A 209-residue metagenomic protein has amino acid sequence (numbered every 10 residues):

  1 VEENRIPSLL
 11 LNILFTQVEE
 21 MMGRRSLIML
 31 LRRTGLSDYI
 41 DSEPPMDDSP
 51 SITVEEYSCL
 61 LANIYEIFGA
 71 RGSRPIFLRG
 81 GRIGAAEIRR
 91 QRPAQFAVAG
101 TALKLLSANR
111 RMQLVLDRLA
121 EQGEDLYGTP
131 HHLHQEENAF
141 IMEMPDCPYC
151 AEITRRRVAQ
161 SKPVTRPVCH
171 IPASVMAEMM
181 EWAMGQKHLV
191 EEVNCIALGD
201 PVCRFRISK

Functional and structural regions predicted by a protein language model:
V1-I76, G84-E87: N-terminal low-complexity or simple alpha-helical regulatory segments that function as activation/interaction modules
E3-L9, I13-L14, G23, E124-A173 (+2 more regions): Short terminal or interdomain "cap/linker" segment that borders an active site or interface and mediates
F15, L27, L103-L106, V115 (+2 more regions): A residue-level detector for conformationally permissive "hinge/kink" positions
S49-V168, N194: Amphipathic interaction/junction segments at domain boundaries or subunit interfaces
